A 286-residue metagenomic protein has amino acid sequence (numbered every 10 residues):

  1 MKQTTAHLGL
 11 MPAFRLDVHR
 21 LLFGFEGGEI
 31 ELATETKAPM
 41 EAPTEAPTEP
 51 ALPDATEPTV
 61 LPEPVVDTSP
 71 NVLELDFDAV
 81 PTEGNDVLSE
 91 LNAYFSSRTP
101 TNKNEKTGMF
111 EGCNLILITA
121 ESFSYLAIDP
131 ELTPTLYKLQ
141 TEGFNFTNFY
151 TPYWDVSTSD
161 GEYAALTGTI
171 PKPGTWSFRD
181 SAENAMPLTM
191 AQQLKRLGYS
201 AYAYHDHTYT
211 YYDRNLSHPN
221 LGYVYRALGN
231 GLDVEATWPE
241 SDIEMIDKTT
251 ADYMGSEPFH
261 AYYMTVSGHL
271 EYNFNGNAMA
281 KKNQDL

Functional and structural regions predicted by a protein language model:
M1-C113, D129-T133, Q140-T141, N148 (+1 more regions): N-terminal secretory/membrane-targeting segments
P81-L286: Solvent-exposed soluble domains appended to multi-pass membrane proteins
